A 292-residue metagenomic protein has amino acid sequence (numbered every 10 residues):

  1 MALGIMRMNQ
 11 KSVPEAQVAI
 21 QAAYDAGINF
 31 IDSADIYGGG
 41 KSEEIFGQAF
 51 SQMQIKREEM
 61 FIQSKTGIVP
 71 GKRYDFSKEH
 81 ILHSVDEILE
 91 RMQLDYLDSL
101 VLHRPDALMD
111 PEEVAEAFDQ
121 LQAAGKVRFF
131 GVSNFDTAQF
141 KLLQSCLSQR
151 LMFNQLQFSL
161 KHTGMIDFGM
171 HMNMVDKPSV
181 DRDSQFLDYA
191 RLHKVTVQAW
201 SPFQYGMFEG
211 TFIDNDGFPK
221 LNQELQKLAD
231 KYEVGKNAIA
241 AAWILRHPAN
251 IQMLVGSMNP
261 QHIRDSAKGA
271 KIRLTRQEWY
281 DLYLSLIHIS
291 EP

Functional and structural regions predicted by a protein language model:
M1-M60, A123, Q204: N-terminal binding-site loop/beta-alpha segment at the start of enzyme catalytic domains that lines or forms
M8-P14, A34-E44, P70-K72, D106-D110 (+2 more regions): Acidic-and-aromatic substrate-binding clefts and catalytic sites of carbohydrate-active enzymes
S12-A23, F76-M92, A138: Short, acidic/polar
I28, L94-L97, V127, L151: A structural motif
A49-E58, L89-Q93, Q122, Q144-L147 (+1 more regions): Acidic (Asp/Glu)-rich catalytic clusters
L89-D110: Active-site groove signature of glycoside hydrolases
M109-L286: Beta/alpha (TIM)-barrel catalytic core signal, keyed to glycine-rich beta->alpha loops juxtaposed to Asp/Glu that bind
I287-P292: Conserved small/polar residues in nucleotide/adenosyl-binding loops
